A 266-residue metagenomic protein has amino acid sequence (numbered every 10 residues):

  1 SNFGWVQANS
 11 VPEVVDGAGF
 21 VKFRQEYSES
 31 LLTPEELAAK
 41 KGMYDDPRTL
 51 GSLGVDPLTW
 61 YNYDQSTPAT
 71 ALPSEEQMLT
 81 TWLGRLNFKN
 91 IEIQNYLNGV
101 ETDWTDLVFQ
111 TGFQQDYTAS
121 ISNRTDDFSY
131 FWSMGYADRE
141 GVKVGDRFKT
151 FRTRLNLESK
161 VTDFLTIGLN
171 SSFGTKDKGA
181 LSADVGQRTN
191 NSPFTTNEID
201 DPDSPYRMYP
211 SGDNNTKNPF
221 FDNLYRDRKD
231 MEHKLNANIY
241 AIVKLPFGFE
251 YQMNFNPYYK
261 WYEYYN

Functional and structural regions predicted by a protein language model:
S1, E75-L79, Q114-D116, S129 (+1 more regions): A beta-strand signature from Gram-negative outer-membrane beta-barrel systems, especially the internal plug domain
F3-V100, G141-F148, R152-N236, Q252-N266: Surface-exposed loop/interface segments of Gram-negative outer-membrane beta-barrel transport/assembly proteins
N90-S122, D126, K229: Outer-membrane beta-barrel transmembrane domain signature of Gram-negative proteins, especially the mid-to-C-terminal
F109, F113, D227-H233, A237 (+2 more regions): Catalytic cores of large soluble enzymes that bind and process phosphate-bearing ligands
Q114, T125-D126, K160-F164, K244-P246: Outer-membrane beta-barrel channels and translocator barrels
A119-N123, T153-S159, A237-V243: Residues on the lipid-exposed face of transmembrane beta-strands in outer-membrane beta-barrel proteins
D127-S129, T166, E250: Outer-membrane beta-barrel architecture
